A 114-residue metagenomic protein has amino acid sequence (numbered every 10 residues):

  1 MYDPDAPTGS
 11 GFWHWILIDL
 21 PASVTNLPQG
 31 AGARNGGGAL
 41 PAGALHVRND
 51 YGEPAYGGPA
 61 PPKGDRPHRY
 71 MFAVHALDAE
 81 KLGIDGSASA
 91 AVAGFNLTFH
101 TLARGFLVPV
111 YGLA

Functional and structural regions predicted by a protein language model:
M1-A114: N-terminus-centered regions that define maturation/targeting leaders and the start of the first functional domain
